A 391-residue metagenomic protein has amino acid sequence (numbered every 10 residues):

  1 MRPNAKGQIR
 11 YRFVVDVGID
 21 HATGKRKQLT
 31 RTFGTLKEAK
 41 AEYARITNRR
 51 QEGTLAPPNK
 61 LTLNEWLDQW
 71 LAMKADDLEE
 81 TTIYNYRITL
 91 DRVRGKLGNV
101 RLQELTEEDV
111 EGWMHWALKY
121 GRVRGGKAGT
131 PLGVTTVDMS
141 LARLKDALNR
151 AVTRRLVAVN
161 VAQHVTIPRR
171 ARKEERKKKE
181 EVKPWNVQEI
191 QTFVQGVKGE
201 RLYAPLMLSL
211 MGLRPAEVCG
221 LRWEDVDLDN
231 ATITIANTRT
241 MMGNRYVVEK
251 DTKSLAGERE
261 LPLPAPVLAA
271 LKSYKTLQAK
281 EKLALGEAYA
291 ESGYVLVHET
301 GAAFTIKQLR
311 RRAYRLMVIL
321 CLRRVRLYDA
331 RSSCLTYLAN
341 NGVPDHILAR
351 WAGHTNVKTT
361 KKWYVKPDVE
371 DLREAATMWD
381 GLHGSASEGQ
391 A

Functional and structural regions predicted by a protein language model:
R2, P184, Q195, N230 (+7 more regions): C-terminal secondary-structure termini that scaffold catalytic or DNA-interacting sites
A5-G112, Y274-S292, G384-S387: N-terminal DNA-binding module of tyrosine recombinases/phage integrases
Q8, T35, N59, L71-L156 (+2 more regions): N-terminal core-binding DNA-recognition domain of tyrosine site-specific recombinases/integrases
Q28-T32, A162-H164, T232, E258-E260 (+1 more regions): Well-ordered beta-strand positions in beta-sheet-rich domains
G34-L36, R239-M241, A352-T377: Catalytic-site neighborhood detector that most strongly recognizes the C-terminal catalytic loop/helix of tyrosine
V123-G126, Q191-Q195, G199-L202, L261 (+3 more regions): Short, basic (Lys/Arg/His-rich) helix/loop patches that form interaction surfaces in the mid-to-C-terminal regions
K127-V134, D138-R143, T153-L221, D229 (+5 more regions): Basic, Lys/Arg- and aromatic-enriched nucleic-acid-binding interface segment
